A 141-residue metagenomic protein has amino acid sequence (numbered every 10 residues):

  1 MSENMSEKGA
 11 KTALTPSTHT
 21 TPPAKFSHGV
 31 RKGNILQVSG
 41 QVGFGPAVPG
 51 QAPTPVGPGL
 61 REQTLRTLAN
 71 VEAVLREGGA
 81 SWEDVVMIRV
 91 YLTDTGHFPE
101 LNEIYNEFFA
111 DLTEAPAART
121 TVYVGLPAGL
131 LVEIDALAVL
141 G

Functional and structural regions predicted by a protein language model:
M1-A69, A73-G78, E83-V86, L92-G141: N-terminal presequence-like segments and the immediate start of the first folded domain
